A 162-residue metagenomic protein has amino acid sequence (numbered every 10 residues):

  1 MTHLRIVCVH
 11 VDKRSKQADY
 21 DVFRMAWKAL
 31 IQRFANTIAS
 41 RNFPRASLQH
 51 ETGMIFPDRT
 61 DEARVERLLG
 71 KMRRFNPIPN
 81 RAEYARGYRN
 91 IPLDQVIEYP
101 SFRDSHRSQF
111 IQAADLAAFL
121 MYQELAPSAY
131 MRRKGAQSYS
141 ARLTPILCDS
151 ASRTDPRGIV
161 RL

Functional and structural regions predicted by a protein language model:
M1-L162: Phosphate-ester processing/binding pockets and catalytic centers
